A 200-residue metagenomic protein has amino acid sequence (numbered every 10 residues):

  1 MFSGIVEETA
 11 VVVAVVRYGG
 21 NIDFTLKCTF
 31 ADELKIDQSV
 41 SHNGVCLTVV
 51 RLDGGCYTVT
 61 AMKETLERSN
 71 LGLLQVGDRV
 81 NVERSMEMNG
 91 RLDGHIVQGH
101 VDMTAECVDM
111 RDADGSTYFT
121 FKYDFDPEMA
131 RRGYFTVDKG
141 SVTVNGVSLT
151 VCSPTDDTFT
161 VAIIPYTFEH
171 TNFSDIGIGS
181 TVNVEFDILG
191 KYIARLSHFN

Functional and structural regions predicted by a protein language model:
M1-N200: Conserved loop->alpha-helix
